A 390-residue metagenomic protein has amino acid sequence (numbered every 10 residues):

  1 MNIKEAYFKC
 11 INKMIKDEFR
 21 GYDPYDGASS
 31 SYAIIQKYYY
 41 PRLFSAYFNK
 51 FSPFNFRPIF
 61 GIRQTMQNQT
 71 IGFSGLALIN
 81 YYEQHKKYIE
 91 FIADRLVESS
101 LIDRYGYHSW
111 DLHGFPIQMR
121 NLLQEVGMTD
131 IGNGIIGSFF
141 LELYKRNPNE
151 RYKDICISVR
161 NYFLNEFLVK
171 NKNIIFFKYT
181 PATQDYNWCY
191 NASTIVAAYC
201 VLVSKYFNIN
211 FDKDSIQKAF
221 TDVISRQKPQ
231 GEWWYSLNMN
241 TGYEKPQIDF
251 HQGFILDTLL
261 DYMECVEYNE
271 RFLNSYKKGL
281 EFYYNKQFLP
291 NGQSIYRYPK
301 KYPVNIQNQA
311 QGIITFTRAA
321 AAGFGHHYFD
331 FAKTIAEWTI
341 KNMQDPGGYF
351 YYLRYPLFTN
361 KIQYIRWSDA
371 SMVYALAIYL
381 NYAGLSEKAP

Functional and structural regions predicted by a protein language model:
M1-P390: Glycan-recognition and catalytic cores of secretory/periplasmic carbohydrate-active enzymes
